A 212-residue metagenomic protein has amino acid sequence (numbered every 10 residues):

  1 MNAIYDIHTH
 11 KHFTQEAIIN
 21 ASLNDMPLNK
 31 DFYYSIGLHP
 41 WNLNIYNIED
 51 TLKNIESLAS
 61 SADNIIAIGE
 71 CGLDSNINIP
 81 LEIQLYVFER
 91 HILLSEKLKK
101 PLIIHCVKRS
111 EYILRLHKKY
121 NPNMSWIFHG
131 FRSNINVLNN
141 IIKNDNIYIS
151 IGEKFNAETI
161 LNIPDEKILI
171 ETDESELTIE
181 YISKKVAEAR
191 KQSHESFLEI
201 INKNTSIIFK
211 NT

Functional and structural regions predicted by a protein language model:
M1-T212: Mid-domain alpha/beta scaffold segments of enzyme catalytic cores
